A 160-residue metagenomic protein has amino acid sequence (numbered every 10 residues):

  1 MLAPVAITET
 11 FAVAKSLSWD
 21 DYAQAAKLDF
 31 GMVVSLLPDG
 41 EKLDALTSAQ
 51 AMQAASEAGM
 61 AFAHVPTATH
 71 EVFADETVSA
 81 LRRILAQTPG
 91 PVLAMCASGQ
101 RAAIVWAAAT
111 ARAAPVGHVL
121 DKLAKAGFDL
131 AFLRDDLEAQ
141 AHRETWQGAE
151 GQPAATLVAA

Functional and structural regions predicted by a protein language model:
M1-V92, A107-A160: Cys-dependent protein tyrosine phosphatase-like superfamily
P91-A103: A phosphate-binding catalytic loop at a beta-strand-loop-alpha-helix junction that coordinates phosphoryl groups
